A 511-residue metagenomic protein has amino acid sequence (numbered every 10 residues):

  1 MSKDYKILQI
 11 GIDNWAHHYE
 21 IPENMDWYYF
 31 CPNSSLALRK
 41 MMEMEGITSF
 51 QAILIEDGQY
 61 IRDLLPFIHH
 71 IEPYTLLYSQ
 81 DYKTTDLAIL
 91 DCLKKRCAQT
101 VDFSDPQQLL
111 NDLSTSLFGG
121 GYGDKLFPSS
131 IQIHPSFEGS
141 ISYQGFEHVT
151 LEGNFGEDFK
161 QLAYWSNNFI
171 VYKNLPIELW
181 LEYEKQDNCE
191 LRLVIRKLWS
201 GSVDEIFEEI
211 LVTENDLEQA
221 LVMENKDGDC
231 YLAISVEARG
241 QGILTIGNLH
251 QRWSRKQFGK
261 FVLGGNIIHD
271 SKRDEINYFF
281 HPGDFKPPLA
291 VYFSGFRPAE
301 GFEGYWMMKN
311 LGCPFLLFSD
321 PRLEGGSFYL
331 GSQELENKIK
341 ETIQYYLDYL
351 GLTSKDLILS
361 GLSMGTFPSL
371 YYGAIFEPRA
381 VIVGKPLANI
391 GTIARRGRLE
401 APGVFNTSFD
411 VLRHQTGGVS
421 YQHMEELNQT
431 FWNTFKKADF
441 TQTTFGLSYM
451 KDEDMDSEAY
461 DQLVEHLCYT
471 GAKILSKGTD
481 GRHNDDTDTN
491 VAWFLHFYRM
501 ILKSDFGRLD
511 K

Functional and structural regions predicted by a protein language model:
I12-A52, E56-L65, K272-H281, E425-F431: A short, well-structured beta->alpha microelement
Y122-G264: Beta-strand-enriched, solvent-exposed domains that form extended recognition/catalytic surfaces
K286-G295: Short beta-strand element of the alpha/beta-hydrolase
G331-L352: Alpha/beta-hydrolase active-site loop
G351-S363: Alpha/beta-hydrolase fold nucleophile elbow
G361-G373: Glycine-rich nucleophile elbow surrounding the catalytic serine of serine-hydrolase chemistry
I375-T416: Hydrolase active-site cap/lid region
P402-S476, H483-D486, A492-D510: The feature captures the conserved acid-bearing segment of alpha/beta-hydrolase catalytic domains
